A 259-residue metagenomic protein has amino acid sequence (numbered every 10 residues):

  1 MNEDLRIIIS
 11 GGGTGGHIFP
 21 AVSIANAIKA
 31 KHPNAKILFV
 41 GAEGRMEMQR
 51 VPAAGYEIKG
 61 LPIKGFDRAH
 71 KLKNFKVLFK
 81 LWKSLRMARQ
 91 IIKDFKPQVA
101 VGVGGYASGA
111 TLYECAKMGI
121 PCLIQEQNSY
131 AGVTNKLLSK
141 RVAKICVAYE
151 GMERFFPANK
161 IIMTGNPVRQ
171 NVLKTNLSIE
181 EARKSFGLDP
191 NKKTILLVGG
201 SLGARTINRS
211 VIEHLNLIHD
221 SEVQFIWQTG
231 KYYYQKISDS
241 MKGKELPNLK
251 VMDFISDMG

Functional and structural regions predicted by a protein language model:
D4-G12, A30-K80, K231-Y233: Conserved nucleotide-sugar phosphate-binding/catalytic loop shared by glycosyltransferases and other
R6, N34-L38, E57, P121 (+4 more regions): Residues at the starts of beta-strands that form the adenosine-phosphate
H17-I28: Short amphipathic alpha-helix
H32, Q90-K96, L188-P190: Glycine-rich phosphate-binding loop signature in dinucleotide/nucleotide-binding domains
R45, R50, A54, L177-K184 (+1 more regions): Donor-nucleotide binding loops and adjacent catalytic segments primarily of GT-B fold Leloir glycosyltransferases
M87-V101, A107-L123, K136-K144: Glycosyltransferases and closely related glycan-assembly transferases that use nucleotide-activated donors
A116-E180, L188: Active-site-proximal region of nucleotide-activated glycan assembly enzymes, centered on histidine/acidic-rich loops
